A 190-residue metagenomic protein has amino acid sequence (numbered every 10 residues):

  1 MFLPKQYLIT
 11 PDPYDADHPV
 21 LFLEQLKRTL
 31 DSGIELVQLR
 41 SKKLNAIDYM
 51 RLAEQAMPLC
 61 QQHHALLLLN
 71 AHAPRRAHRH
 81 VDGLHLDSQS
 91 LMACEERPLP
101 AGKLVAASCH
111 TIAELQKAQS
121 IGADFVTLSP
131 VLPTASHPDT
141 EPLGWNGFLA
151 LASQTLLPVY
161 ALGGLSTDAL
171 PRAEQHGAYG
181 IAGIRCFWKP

Functional and structural regions predicted by a protein language model:
M1-A93, P98-F125, T140, A150 (+4 more regions): Conserved N-terminal beta1-alpha1 strand-loop-helix module at the mouth
P130: Flexible, small-/acidic-enriched active-site or ligand-binding loops
G147: Conserved cofactor-binding/catalytic machinery of classical short-chain dehydrogenase/reductase
A161-L162: Catalytic cores of DNA base-excision repair glycosylases
